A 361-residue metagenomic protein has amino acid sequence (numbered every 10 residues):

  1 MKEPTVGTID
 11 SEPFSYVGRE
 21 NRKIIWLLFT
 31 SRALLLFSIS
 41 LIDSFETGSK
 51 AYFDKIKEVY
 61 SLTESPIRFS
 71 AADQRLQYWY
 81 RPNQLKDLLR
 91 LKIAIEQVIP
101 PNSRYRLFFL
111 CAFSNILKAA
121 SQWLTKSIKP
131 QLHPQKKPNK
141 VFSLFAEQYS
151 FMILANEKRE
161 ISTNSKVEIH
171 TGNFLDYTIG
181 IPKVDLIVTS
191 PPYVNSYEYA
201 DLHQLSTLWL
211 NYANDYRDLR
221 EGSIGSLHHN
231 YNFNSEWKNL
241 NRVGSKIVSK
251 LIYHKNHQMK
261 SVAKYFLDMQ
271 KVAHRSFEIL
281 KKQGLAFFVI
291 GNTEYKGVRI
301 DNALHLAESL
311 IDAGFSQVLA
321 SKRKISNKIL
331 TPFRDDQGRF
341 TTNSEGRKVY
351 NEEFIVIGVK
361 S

Functional and structural regions predicted by a protein language model:
K2, G7-D10, G18, I24 (+2 more regions): SAM-dependent nucleic-acid methyltransferase catalytic core
D10, N21, Y193-R275: SAM-dependent methyltransferase catalytic-core segment centered on the flexible catalytic loop and adjoining short
F14-Y16, F29: Aromatic (phenylalanine/tyrosine) cluster motif
R32-A94, L205-E236: Conserved phosphoryl-transfer catalytic core
L267-I300: Conserved, well-ordered alpha-helix/loop/beta-strand core segments that scaffold catalytic motifs
V272, D301-A313: Short alpha-helix
K281, Q337-S361: Core SAM-dependent methyltransferase catalytic element
F315-S326: Conserved S-adenosyl-L-methionine
